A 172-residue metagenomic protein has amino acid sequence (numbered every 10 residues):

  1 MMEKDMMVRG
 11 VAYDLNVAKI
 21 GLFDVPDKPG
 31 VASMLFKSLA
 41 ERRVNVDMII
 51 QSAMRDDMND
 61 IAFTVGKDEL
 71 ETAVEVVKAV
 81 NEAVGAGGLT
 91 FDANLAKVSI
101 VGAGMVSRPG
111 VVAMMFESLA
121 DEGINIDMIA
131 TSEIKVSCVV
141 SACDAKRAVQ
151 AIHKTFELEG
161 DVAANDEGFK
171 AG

Functional and structural regions predicted by a protein language model:
M1-G172: A conserved regulatory-domain signal marking ACT and ACT-like small-molecule sensing domains and adjacent regulatory
